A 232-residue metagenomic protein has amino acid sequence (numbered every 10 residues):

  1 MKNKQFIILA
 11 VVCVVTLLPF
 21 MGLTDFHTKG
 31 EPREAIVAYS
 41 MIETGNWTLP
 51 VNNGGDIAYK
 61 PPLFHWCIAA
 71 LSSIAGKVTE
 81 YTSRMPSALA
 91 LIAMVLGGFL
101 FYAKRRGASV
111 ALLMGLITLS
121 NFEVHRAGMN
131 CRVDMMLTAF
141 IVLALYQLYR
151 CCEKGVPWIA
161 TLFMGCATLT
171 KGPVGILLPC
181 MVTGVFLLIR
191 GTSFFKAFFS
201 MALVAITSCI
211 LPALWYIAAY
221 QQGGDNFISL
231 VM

Functional and structural regions predicted by a protein language model:
M1-M232: Membrane-integral, polyisoprenol-dependent glycosyltransferases of the GT-C/oligosaccharyltransferase superfamily
